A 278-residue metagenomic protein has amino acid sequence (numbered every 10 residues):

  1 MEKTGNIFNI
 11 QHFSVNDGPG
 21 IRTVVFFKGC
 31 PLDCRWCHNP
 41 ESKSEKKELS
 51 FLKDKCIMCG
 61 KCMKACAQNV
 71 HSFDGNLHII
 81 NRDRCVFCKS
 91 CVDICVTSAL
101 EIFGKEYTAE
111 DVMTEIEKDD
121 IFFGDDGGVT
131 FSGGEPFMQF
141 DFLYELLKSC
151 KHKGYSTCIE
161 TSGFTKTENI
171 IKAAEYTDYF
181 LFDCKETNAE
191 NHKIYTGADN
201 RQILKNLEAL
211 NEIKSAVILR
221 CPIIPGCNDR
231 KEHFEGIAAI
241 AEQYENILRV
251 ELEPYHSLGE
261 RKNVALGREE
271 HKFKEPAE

Functional and structural regions predicted by a protein language model:
M1-K3, I247: Iron-sulfur (Fe-S) cluster-binding modules
N6-F8, D74, E160-F164: Short gly/ser/thr-rich secondary-structure transition/capping motifs
F8-K61, H78-F87: N-terminal pre-triad scaffold of radical SAM enzymes
D17-P19, F26, K43-S44, E48-K53 (+3 more regions): N-terminal-biased segments
D33, A67, C91, V96 (+3 more regions): Short loop/turn motifs at secondary-structure junctions
R35-S42, K61-I80, S90-E106: Iron-sulfur cluster-binding cysteine motifs and their immediate structural context in ferredoxin-like electron-transfer
E110-A265: Conserved AdoMet/S-adenosylmethionine-binding subsite of the radical SAM
L248, N263-E278: A structural motif corresponding to the C-terminal lobe/cap of the Radical SAM core domain
